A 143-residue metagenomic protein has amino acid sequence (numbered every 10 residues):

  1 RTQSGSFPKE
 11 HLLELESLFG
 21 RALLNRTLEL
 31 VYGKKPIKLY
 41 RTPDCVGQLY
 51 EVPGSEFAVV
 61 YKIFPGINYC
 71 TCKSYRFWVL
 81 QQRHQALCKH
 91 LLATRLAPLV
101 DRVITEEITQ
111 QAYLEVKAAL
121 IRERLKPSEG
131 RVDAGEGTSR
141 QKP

Functional and structural regions predicted by a protein language model:
R1-P143: Long, low-complexity, compositionally biased intrinsically disordered regions
